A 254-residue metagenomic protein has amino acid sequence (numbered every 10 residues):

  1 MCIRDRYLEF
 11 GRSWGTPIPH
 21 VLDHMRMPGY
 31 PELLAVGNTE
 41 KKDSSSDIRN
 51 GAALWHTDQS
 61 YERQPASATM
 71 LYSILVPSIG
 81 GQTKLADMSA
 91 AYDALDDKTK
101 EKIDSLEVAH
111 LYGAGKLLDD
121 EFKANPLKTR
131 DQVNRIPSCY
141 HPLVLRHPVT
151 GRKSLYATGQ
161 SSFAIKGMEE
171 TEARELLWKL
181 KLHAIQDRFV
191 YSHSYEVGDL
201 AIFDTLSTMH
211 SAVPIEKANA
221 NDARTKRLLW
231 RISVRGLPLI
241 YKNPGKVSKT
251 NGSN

Functional and structural regions predicted by a protein language model:
R4-L200, L206-N254: Non-heme Fe(II) oxygenase catalytic core, chiefly the N-lobe of the double-stranded beta-helix
